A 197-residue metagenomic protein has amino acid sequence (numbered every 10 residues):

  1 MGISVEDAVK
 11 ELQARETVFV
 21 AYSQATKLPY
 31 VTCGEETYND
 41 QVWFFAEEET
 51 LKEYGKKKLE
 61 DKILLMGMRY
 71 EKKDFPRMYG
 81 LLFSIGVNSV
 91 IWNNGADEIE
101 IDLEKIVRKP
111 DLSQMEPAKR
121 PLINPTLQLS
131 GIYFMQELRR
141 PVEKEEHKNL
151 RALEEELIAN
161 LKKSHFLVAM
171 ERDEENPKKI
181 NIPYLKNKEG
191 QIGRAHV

Functional and structural regions predicted by a protein language model:
M1-R194: An interfacial alpha-helical scaffold signature
